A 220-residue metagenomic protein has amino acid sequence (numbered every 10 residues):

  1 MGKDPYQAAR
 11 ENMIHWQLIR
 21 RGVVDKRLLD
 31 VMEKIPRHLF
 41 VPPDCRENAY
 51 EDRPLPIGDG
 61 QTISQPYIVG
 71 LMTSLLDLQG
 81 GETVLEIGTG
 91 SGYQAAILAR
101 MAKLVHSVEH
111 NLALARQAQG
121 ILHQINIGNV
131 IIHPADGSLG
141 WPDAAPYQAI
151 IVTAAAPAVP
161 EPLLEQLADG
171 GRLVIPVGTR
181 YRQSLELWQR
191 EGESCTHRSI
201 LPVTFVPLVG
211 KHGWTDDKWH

Functional and structural regions predicted by a protein language model:
M1-L85, Y93-I97, M101, L114-I131 (+1 more regions): Class I SAM-dependent transferase core
D77-T196: Conserved nucleotide-cofactor-binding alpha/beta core module
